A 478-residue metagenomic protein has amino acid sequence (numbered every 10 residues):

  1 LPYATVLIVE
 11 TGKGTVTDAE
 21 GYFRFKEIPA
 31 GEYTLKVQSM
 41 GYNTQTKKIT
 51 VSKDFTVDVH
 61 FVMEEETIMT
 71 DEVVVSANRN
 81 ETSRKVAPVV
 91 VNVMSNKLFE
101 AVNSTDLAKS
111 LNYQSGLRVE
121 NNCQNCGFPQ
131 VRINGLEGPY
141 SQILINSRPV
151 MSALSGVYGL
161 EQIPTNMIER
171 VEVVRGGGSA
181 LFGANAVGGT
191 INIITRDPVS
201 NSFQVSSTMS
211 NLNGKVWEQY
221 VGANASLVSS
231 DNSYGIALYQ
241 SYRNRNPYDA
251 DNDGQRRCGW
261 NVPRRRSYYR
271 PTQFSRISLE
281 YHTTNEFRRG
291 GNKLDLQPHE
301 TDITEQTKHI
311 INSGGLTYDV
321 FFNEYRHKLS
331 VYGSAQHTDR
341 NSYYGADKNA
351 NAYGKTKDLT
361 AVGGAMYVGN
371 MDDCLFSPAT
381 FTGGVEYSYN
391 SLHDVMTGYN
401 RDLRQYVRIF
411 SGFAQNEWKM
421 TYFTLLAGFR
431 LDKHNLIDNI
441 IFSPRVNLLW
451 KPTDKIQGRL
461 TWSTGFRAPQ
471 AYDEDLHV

Functional and structural regions predicted by a protein language model:
L1-V9, K36-Y42, S52-E100, A108 (+1 more regions): Short, acidic, small-residue-rich periplasmic hinge/interaction motif at the N-terminus of Gram-negative outer-membrane
T11-Y22: Short, acidic Ser/Thr/Gly-rich low-complexity loop/linker segments typical of extracellular and cell-surface proteins
K26-E27, R132, R148-R175, R196 (+1 more regions): Short acidic/polar hinge/loop motifs at secondary-structure boundaries that mediate gating or recognition
V57-V62, L107-S110, G127-R132, Y158-P164 (+3 more regions): N-terminal periplasmic accessory domains that precede and gate Gram-negative outer-membrane beta-barrel machines
A108-P149, E169: Extracytoplasmic beta-strand/coil segments of soluble accessory domains associated with Gram-negative outer-membrane
S200-S210, G214, A223-E305: Periplasmic-side early beta-strands and strand-to-turn transitions of outer-membrane beta-barrels
S267-F287, E305-D438: Face-selective signature of the C-terminal outer-membrane beta-barrel domain
N285-F287, D295, L403, N435-I437 (+1 more regions): Surface-exposed extracellular loop regions of Gram-negative outer-membrane beta-barrel proteins, predominantly
